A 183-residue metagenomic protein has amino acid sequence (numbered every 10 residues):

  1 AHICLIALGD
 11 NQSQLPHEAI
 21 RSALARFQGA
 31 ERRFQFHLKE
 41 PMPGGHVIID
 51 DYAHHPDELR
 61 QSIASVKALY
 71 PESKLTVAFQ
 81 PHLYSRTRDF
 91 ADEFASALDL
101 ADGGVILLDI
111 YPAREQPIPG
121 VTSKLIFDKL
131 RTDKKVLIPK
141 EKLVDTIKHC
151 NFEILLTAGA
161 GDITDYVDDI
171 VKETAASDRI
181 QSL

Functional and structural regions predicted by a protein language model:
H2-L183: ATP-dependent carboxylate-amine ligase
